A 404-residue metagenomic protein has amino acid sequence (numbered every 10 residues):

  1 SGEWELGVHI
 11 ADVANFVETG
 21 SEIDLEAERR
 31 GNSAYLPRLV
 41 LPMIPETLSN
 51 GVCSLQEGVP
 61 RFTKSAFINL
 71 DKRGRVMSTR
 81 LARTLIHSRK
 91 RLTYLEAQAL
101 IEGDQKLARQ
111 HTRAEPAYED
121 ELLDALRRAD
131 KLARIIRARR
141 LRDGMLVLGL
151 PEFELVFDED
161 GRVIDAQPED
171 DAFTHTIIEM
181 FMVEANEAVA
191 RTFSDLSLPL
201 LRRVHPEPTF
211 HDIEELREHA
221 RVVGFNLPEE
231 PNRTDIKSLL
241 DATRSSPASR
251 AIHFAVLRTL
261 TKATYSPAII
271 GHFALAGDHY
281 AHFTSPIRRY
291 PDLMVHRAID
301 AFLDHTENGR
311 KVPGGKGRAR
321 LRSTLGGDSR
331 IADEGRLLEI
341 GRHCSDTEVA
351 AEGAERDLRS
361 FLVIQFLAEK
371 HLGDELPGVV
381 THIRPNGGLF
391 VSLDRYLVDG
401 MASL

Functional and structural regions predicted by a protein language model:
S1-L404: Electropositive polyanion-binding surfaces
